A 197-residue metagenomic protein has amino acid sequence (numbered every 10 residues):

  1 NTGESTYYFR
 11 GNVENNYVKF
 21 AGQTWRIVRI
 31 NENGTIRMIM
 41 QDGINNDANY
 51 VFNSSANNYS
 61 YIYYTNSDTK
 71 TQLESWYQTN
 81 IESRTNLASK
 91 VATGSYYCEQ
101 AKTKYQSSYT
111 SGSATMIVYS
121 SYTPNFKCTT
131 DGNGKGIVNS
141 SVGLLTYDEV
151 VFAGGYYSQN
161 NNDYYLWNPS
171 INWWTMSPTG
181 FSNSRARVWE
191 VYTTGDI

Functional and structural regions predicted by a protein language model:
N1-I197: Long, domain-scale functional regions
